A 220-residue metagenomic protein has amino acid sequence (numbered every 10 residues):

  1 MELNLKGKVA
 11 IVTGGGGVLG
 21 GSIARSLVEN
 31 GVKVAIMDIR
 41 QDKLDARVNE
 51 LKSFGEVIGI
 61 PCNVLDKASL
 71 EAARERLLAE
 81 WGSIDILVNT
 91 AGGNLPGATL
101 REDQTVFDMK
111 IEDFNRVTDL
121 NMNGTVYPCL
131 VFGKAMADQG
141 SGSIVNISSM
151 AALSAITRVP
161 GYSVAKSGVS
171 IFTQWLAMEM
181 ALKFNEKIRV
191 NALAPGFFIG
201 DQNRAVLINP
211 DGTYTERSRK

Functional and structural regions predicted by a protein language model:
L3-A35: Canonical Rossmann dinucleotide-binding motif of NAD(H)/NADP(H)-dependent dehydrogenases/reductases, specifically
V32-R47: Conserved glycine-rich Rossmann-like NAD(P)H-binding loop of the short-chain dehydrogenase/reductase
A72-A79, A98-D108, E112-D119: Active-site Tyr-X3-Lys motif and surrounding loop/helix of classical short-chain dehydrogenase/reductase
E75, R116-D138, A177-L182: Amphipathic alpha-helical dimer-interface segment in Rossmann-like NAD(P)H-dependent oxidoreductases
G93, F107-Y127, S141, V145 (+1 more regions): Catalytic Tyr-X3-Lys loop
E102, K183-F184, F197-K220: A glycine/serine/threonine-rich, flexible loop-to-helix segment that serves as the NAD(P) cofactor-binding "lid"
C129, A165, T173: Active-site helix of classical SDR
S149: Residue(s) in the substrate-gating loop at a strand-loop-helix junction that position the organic substrate next
